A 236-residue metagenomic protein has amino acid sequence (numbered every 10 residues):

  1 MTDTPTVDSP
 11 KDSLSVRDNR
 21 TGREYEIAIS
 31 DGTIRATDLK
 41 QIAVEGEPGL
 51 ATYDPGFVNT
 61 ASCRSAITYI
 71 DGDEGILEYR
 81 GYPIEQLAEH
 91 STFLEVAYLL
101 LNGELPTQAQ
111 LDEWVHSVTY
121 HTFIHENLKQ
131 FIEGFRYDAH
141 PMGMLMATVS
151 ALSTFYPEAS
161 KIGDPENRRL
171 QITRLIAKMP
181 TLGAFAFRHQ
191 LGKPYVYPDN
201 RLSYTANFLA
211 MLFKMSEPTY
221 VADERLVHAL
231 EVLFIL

Functional and structural regions predicted by a protein language model:
T4-L236: Hydrophobic alpha-helical bundle cores within soluble ligand-binding/oligomerization subdomains
